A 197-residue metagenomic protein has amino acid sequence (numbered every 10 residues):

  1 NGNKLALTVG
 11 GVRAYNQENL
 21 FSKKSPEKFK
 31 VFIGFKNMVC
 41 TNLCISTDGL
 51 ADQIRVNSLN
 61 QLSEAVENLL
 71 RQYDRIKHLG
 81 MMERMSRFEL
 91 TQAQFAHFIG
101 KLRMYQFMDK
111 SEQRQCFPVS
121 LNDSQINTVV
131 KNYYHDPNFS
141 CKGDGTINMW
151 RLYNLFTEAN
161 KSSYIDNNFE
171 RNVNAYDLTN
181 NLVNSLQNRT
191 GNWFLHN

Functional and structural regions predicted by a protein language model:
G2-N197: Intrinsically disordered, low-complexity regions enriched in serine/threonine
